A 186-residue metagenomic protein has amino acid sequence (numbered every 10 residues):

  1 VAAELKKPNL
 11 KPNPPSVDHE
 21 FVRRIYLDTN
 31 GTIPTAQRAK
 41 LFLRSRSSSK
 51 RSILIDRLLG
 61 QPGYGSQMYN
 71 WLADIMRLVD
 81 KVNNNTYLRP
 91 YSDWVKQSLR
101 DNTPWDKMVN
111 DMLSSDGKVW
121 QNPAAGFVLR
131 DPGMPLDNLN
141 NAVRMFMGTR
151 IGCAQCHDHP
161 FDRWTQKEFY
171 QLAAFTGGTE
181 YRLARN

Functional and structural regions predicted by a protein language model:
A2-N186: Short, structured secondary-structure elements that scaffold catalytic or ligand/cofactor-binding regions
